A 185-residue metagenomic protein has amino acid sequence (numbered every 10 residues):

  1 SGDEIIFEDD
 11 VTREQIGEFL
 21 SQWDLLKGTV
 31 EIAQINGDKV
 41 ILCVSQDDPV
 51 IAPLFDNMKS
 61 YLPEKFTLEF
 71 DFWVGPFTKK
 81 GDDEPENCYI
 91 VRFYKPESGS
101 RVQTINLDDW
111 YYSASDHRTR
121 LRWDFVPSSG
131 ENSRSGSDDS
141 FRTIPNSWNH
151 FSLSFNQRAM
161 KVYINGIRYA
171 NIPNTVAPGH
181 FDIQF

Functional and structural regions predicted by a protein language model:
S1-L25: Extracellular carbohydrate-recognition regions
V11, F70, N146-I164: Short tryptophan-centered beta-strand motifs in secreted/extracellular beta-sheet-rich domains of glycan-recognition
G17-L42: Extracellular glycan-recognition surfaces and repeat-rich motifs
V44-V126: Secretory/extracellular carbohydrate-interaction modules and structurally similar beta-sandwich "look-alikes"
Y61-P63, R142-N146, F155, V176: Surface-exposed coil/turn segments at beta-strand junctions on protein surfaces, enriched
F125-H150: Short, aromatic/His-centered strand-loop micro-motif at the edge of beta-sheets
P173-F185: Flexible glycan-contacting loops in extracellular carbohydrate-active proteins
